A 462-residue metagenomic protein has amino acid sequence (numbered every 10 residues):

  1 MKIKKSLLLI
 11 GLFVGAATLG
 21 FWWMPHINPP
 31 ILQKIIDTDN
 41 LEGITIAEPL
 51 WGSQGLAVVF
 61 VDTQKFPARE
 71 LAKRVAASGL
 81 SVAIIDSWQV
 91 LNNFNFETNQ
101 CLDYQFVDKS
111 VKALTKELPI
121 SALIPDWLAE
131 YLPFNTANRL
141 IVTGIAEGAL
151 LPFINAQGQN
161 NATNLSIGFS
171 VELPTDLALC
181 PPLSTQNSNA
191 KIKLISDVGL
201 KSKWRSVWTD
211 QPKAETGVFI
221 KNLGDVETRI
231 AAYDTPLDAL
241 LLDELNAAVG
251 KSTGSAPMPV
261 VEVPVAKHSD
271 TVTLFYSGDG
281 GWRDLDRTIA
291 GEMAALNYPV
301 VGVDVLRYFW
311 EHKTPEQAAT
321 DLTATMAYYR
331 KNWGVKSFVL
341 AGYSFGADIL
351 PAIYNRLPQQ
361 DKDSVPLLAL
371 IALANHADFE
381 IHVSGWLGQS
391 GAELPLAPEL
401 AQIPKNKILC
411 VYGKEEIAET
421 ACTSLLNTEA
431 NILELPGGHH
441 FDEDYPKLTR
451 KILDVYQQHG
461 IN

Functional and structural regions predicted by a protein language model:
L7-W22: Hydrophobic membrane-insertion alpha-helices, especially the h-region of bacterial N-terminal signal peptides
F21-G52, T228-H268: N-terminal cap/lid segment of alpha/beta-hydrolase-fold proteins
T45, S53-N138, D270-S337, D348-I349: Serine-hydrolase catalytic machinery in alpha/beta-hydrolase-like enzymes
G79, C101-F106, A113, D126 (+3 more regions): Extended, hydrophobic interaction surfaces within ordered domains
N95, C101, G224-V263, A430-N462: C-terminal catalytic histidine-bearing segment of alpha/beta-hydrolase fold enzymes
A122-I192, G199, Y328, K336-G391 (+1 more regions): Primarily recognizes the serine-hydrolase "nucleophile elbow" in alpha/beta-hydrolase and SGNH/GDSL folds
L173-N222, P264, F379-E429: The feature captures the conserved acid-bearing segment of alpha/beta-hydrolase catalytic domains
D210-P212, D234, Y276, G413-I417 (+1 more regions): Acidic beta-to-alpha connecting loop that harbors the catalytic carboxylate
